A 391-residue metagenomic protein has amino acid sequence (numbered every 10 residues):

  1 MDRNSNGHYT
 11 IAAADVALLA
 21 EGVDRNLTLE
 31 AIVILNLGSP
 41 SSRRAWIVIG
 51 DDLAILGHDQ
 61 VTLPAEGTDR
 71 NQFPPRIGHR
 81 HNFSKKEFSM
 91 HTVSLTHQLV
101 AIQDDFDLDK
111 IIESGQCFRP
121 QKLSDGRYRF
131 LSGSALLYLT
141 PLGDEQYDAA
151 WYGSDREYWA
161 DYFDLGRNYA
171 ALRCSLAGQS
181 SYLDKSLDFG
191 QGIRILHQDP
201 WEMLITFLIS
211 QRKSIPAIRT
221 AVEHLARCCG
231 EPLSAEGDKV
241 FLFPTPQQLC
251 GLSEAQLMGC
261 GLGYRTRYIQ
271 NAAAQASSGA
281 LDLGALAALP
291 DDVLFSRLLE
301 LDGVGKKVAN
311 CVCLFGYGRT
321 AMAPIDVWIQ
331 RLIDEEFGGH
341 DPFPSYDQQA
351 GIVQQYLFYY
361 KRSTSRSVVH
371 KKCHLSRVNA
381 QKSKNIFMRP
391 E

Functional and structural regions predicted by a protein language model:
S5, T10-A13, A17-A20, T28-A31 (+3 more regions): Short linear motifs in low-complexity or flexible loops
A12, V33-L35, V48-G50, L56 (+2 more regions): Residues marking helix boundaries in flexible regions
A17, V23-N26, I47, F73: Threonine-centered tandem repeat motifs in low-complexity domains
T28-A31, F73-P74, H370: Short, tandemly repeated low-complexity microdomains enriched for cysteine and small residues
S41-W46: Intrinsic disorder
A54, D59-H81: Polybasic, low-complexity intrinsically disordered segments
H81-E391: HhH-family (HhH-GPD) DNA N-glycosylase catalytic core used in base-excision repair
